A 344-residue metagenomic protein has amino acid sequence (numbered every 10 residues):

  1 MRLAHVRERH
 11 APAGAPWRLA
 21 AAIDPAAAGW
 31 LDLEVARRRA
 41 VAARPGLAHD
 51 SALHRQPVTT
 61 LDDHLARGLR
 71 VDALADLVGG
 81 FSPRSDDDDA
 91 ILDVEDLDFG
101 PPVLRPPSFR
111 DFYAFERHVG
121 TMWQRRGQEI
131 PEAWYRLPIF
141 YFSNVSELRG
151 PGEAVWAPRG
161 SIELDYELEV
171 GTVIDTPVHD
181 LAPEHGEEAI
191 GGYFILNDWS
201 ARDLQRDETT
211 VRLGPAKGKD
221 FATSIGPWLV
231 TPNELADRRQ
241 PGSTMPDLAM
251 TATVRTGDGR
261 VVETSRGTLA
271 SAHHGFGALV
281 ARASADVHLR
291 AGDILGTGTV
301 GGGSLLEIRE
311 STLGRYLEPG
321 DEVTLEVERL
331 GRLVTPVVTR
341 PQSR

Functional and structural regions predicted by a protein language model:
M1-G46, R159, E208, K217-T223 (+6 more regions): Charged, cofactor-coupling segments
M1-I139, V145, T251, E322 (+2 more regions): N-terminal non-catalytic cap/leader segment that marks the start of a structured domain
H5, G171-V173, T251-T253, H288 (+3 more regions): Structured core elements
R39-R67, R212-D220, A278-I294: Short, surface-exposed secondary-structure junctions/capping segments
L97, L168, P246-L248, P319-D321 (+1 more regions): Residues at beta-strand starts and edge strands
V103-V280, D286, Q342-S343: Glycine-enriched loop-and-adjacent helix/strand subsegments that border the catalytic/binding cleft of enzyme cores
N144, G150-P151, I225, L289-G303 (+1 more regions): Conserved metal-binding segment of the jelly-roll/cupin
G275-V287, A291, G296-L317: A conserved acidic, glycine/proline-rich C-terminal tail/linker
